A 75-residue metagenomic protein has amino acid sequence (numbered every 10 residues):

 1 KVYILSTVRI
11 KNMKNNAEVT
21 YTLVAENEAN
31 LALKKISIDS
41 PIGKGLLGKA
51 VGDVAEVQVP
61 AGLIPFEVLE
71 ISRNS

Functional and structural regions predicted by a protein language model:
K1-F66: Non-DNA-binding regulatory cores of transcription-related proteins, predominantly C-terminal effector-binding
V68-S75: Short, compositionally biased
